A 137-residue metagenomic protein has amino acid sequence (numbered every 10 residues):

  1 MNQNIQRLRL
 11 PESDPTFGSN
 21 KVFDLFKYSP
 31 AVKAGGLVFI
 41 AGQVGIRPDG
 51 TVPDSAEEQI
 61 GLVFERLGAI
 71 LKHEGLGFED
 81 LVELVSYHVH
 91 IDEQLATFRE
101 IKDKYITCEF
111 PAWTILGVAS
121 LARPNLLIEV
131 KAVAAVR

Functional and structural regions predicted by a protein language model:
M1-E65, A69-V82, H88-R137: N-terminal presequence-like segments and the immediate start of the first folded domain
